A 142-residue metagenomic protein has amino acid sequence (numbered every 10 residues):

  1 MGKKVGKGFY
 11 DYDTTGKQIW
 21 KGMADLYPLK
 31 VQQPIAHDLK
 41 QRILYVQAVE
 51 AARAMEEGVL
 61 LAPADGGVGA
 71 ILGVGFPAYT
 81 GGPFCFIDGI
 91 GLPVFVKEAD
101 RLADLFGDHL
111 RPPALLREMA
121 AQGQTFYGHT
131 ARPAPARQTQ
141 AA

Functional and structural regions predicted by a protein language model:
M1-A142: N-terminal glycine-rich phosphate-binding loop for ADP-containing cofactors
